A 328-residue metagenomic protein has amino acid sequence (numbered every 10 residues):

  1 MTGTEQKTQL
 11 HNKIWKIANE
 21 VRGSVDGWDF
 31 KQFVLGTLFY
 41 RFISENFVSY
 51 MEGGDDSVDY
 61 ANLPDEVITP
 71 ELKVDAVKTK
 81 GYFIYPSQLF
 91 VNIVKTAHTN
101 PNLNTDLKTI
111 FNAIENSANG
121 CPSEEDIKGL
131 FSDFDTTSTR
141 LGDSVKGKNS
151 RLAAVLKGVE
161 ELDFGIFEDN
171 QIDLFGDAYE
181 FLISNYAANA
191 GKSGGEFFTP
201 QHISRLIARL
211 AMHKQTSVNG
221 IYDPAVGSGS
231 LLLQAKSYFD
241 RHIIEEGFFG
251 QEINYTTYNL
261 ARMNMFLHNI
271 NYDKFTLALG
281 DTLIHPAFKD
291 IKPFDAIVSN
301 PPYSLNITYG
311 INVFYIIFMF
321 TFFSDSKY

Functional and structural regions predicted by a protein language model:
M1-L206, L210-A211, D273-T282: Non-catalytic, mostly N-terminal accessory regions of nucleic-acid modification and defense proteins
E52-G54, L103, L267-I270, D295-V298 (+1 more regions): Short, low-complexity, polar/charged sequence segments that are solvent-exposed and flexible
L174, I221, S326-Y328: Glycine-rich, flexible loop segments associated with nucleotide phosphate handling
S193-S299, S304-N312: Conserved S-adenosyl-L-methionine
Y303-Y328: Mobile active-site "lid"/loop adjacent to the S-adenosyl-L-methionine
